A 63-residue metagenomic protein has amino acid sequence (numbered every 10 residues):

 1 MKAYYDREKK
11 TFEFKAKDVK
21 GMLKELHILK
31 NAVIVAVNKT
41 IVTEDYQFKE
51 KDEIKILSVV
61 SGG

Functional and structural regions predicted by a protein language model:
M1-G62: Ubiquitin-like/PB1-type beta-grasp interaction modules and other compact soluble beta-rich domains
